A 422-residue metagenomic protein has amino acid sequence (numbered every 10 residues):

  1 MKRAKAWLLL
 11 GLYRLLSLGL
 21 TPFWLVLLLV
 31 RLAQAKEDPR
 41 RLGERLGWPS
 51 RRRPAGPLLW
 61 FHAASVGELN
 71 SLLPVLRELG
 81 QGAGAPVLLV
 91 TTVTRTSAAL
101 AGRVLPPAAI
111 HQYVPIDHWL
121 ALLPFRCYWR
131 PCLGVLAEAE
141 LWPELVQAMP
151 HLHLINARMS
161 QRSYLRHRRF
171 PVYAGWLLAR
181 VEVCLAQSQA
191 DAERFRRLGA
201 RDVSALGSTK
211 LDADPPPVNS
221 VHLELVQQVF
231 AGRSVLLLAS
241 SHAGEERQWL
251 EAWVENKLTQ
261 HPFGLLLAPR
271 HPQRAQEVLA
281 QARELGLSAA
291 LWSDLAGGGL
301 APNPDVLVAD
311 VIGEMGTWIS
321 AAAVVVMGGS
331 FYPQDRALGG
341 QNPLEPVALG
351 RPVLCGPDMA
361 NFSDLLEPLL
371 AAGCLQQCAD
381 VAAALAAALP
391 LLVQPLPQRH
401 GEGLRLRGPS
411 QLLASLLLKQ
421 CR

Functional and structural regions predicted by a protein language model:
K2-L32, E44, G175: Short hydrophobic helices that act as membrane-entry/anchoring signals
L25-S220, L237, S241-H242, N256-H261 (+1 more regions): Active-site and donor-binding regions of nucleotide-sugar-utilizing enzymes
E78, G84, T91-V93, A98 (+1 more regions): Donor-nucleotide binding loops and adjacent catalytic segments primarily of GT-B fold Leloir glycosyltransferases
F125-C127, L177, V229, W318 (+1 more regions): Structural alpha-helical scaffold elements that stabilize or flank donor/cofactor-binding regions in carbohydrate
W129-L133, P302-D335: Acidic donor-binding loop of glycosyltransferase active sites
L145, E245, E314, G339-N342 (+1 more regions): Conserved sugar-transfer catalytic core signal across GT-A, GT-B, and GT-C glycosyltransferases
V181, R197, S320-L396, G403: Catalytic binding pocket for nucleotide-activated donors in carbohydrate/polymer assembly enzymes
R405-R422: C-terminal alpha-helical cap of glycosyltransferases
